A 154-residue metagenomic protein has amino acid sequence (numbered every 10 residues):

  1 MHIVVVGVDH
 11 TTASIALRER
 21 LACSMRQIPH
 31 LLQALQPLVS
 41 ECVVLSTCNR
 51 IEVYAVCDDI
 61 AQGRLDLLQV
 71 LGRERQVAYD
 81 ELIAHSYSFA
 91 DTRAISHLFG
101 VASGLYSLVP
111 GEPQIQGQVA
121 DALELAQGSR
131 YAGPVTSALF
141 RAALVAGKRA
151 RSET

Functional and structural regions predicted by a protein language model:
M1-S107: A glycine-rich (often HGG/GG-containing) alpha/beta subdomain
E81-T154: Glycine/serine-rich phosphate-binding loop and adjoining beta1-alpha1 elements at the start of nucleotide-handling
